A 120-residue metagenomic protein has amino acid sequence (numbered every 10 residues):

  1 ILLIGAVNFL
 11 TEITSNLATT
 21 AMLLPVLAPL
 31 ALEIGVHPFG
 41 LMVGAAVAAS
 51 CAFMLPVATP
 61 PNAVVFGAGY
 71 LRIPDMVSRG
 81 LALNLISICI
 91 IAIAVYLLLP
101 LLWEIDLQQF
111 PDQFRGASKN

Functional and structural regions predicted by a protein language model:
I1-F9, G35-M54: Alpha-helical transmembrane segments of multi-pass membrane proteins
I1-F9, V26, G80-I90: Entry/N-cap segments of selected transmembrane alpha helices and their immediately preceding amphipathic helices
G5, P25, P29, P38 (+3 more regions): Proline-rich intrinsically disordered, low-complexity coils
F9-M22, C51-N62: Short helix-coil transition sites and intra-membrane helix breaks within transmembrane domains of multi-pass
L10-T11, L23, L27-L32, V95 (+2 more regions): Membrane-water interface at transmembrane helix exits
N16-V47: Hydrophobic transmembrane alpha-helices that form the pore/transport pathway of multi-pass ion and small-solute
V47-N120: Juxtamembrane and boundary regions of transmembrane helices in multi-pass small-molecule transporters and channels
